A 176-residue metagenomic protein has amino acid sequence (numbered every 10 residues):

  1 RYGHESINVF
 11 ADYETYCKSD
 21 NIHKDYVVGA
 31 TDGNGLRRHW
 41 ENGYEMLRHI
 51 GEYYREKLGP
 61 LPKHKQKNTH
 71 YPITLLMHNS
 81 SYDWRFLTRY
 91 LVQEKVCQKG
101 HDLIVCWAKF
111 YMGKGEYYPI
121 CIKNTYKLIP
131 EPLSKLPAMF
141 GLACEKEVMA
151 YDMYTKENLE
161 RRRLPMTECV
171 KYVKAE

Functional and structural regions predicted by a protein language model:
R1-V9, Y13: N-terminal accessory regions of nucleic-acid-interacting proteins
Y2-H4, N21-H23, K67-H70: Intrinsically disordered, low-complexity regulatory regions enriched in Ser/Pro/Gly/Thr and acidic residues
V9-A11, D25-V28, I73-T74: Residue-level detector of short, conserved catalytic/binding motifs and their immediate flanks
Y13-N21: Short acidic, Gly/Ser-rich segments with clustered Asp/Glu that frequently serve as metal-coordination loops in enzyme
N21-G35: A short alpha/beta connector and helix-capping loop motif
T31-R163, Y172-A175: Conserved DEDDh/DEDDy metal-dependent 3′-5′ exonuclease domain
